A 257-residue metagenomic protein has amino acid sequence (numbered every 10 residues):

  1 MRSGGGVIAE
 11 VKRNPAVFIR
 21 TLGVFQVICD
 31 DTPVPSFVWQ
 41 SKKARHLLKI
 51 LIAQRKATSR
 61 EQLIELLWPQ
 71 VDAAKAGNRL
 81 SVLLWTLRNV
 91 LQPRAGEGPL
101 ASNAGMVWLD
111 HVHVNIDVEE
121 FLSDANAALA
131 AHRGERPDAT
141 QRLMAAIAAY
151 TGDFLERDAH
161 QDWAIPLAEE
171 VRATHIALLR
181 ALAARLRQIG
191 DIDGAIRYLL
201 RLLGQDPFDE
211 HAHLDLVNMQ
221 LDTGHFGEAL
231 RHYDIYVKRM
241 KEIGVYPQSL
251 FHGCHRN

Functional and structural regions predicted by a protein language model:
M1-H211, G224-I235, K241-I243: Intrinsically disordered, low-complexity protein-interaction/activation regions
V237-E242, P247-R256: A generic structured-segment signal
